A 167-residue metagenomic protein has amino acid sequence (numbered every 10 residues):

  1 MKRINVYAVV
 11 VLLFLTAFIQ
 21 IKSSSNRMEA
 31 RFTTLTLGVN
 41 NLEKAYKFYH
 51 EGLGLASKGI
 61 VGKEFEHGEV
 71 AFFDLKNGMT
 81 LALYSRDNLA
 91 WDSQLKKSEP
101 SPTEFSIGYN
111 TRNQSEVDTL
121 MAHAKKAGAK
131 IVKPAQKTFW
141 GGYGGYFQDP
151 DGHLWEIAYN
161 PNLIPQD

Functional and structural regions predicted by a protein language model:
M1-M28: Bacterial Sec-dependent N-terminal signal peptides
R3-N5, R27, F72-D74, M121-D167: Vicinal oxygen chelate
K22-S25, D92-K97: Short beta-strand/turn micro-motifs at beta-sheet edges
K22-Y46, K58, E104-Y109, P161-D167: N-terminal beta-strand motif that seeds the catalytic metal site of vicinal oxygen chelate
E29, T36-N88: Core segments of cupin and vicinal oxygen chelate
R31-N41, A71-L75, Q94-H123, Y143-Q148: Vicinal oxygen chelate
Y46, H50-E51, D118, K125 (+1 more regions): Short, surface-exposed helix/turn micro-motifs that flank interaction/cofactor sites
N88-L95, I164-Q166: A short, acidic/glycine-rich surface segment
